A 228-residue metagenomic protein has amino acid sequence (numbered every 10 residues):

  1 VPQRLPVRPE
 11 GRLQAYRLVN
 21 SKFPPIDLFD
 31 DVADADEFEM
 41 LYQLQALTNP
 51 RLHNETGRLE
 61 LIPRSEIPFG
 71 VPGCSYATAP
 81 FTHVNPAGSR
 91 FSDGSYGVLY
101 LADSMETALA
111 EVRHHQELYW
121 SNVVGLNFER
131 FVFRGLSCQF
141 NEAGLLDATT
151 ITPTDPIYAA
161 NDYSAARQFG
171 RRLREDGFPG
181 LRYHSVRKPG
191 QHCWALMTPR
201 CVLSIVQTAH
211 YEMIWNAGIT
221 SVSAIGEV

Functional and structural regions predicted by a protein language model:
V1-S92, H114-V228: Active-site and NAD+-binding cores of ADP-ribose-processing enzymes
Y96-L101: A short, exposed loop/beta-hairpin motif centered on an aromatic-Gly-Thr core
